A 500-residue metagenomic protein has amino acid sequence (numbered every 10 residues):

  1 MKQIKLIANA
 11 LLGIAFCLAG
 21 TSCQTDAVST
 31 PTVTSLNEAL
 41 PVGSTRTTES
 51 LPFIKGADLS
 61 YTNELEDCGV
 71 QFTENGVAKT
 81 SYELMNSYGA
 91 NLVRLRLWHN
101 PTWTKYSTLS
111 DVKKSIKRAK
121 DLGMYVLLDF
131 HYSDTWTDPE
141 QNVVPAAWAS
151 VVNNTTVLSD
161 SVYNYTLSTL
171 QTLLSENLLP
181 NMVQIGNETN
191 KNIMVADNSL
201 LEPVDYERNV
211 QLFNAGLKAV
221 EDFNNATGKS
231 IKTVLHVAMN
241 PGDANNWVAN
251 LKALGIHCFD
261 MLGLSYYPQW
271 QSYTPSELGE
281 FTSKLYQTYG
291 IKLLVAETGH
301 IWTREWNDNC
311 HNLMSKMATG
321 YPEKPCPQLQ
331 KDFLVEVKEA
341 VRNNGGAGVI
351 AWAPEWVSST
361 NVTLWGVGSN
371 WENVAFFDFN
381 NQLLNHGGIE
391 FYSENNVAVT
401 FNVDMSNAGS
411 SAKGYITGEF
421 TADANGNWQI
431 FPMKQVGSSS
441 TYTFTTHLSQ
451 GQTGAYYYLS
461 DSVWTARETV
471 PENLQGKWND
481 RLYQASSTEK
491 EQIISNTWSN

Functional and structural regions predicted by a protein language model:
Q3, F16-R46: Bacterial Sec-dependent N-terminal signal peptides
R46-K114, R118-Y125, H131-V162, S168 (+2 more regions): N-terminal substrate-binding region of glycoside hydrolase catalytic domains
K55-L59, V93-L95, V126-F130, N181-I185 (+4 more regions): Hydrophobic faces of well-ordered beta-strands that scaffold small-molecule active sites in alpha/beta enzyme cores
L59-T62, W98-N100, H131-T135, I185-N190 (+4 more regions): Active-site beta-loop-alpha junctions enriched in small/polar residues
S81-Y82, D222, A226-K232, D243-A318 (+1 more regions): Glycoside hydrolase catalytic-domain groove-lining segments
T108-D111, D138-K252, H257, S272-E280 (+2 more regions): Active-site cleft segment of glycoside hydrolase catalytic domains centered on the general acid/base Glu
E305-E336, A340, N344, W352-A398: Aromatic-rich peripheral "rim/lid" segments of glycoside hydrolase catalytic domains that contact and position glycan
V403-G451, D461-Q484: Aromatic-rich carbohydrate-binding modules that target alpha-glucans
